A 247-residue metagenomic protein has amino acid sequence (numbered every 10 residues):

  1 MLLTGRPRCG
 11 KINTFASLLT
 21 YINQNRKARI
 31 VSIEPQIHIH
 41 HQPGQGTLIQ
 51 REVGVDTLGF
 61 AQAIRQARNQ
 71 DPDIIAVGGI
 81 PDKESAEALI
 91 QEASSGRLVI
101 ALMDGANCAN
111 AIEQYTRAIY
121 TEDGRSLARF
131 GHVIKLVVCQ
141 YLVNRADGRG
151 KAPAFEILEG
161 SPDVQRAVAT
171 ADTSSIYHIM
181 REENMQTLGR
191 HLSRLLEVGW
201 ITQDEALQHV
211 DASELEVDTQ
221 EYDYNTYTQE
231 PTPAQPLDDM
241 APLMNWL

Functional and structural regions predicted by a protein language model:
M1-L247: Short, flexible helix-loop junctions that flank or precede catalytic/ligand sites
